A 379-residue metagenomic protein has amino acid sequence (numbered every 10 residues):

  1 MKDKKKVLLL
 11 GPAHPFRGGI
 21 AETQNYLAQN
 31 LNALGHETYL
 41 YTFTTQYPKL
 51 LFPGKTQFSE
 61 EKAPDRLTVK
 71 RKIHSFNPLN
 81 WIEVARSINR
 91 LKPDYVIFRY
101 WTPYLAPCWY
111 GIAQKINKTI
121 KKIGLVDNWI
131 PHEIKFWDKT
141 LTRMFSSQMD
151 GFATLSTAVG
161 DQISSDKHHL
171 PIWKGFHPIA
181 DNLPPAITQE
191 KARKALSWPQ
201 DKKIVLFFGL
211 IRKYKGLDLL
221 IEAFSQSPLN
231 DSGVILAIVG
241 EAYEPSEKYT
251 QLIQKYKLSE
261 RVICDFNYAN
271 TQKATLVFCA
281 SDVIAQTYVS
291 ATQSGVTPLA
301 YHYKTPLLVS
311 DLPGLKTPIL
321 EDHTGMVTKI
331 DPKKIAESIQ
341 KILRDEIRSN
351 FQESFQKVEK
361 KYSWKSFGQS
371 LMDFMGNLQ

Functional and structural regions predicted by a protein language model:
A13-R17, Q29-R90, V159, E244-P245: N-terminal strand-loop element at the rim of the active site of nucleotide-sugar-dependent glycosyltransferases
F43-Y47, F208, G233-K248, N267: Glycosyltransferase donor-sugar binding loop
S147-I187: Donor nucleotide-sugar binding/catalytic pocket of nucleotide-sugar-dependent glycosyltransferases
P184-W198: A short helix/loop element that forms part of the nucleotide-sugar donor recognition site in Leloir-type
P199-K215, I221-F224, L236-A237: Conserved donor-binding/catalytic core segment of Leloir-type glycosyltransferases
E247-Q272: Nucleotide-activated donor-binding/catalytic signature segment of Leloir-type glycosyltransferases, i.e., the conserved
T275-T292, T305: Acidic donor-binding loop of glycosyltransferase active sites
E321-K333, K341-I347: Conserved acidic donor-binding segment of nucleotide-sugar-dependent glycosyltransferases
